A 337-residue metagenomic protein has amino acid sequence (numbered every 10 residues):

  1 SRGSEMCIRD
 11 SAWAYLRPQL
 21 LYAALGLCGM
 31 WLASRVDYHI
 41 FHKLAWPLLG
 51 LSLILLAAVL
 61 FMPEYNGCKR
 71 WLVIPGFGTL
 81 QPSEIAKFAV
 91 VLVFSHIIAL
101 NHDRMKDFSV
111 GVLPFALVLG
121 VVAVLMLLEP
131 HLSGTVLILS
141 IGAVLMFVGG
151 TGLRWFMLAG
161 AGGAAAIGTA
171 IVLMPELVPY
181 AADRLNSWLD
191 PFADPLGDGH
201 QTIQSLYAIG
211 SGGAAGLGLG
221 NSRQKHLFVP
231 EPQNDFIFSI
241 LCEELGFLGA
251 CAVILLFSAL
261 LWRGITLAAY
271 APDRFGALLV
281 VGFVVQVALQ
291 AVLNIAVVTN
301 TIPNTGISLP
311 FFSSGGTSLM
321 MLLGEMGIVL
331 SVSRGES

Functional and structural regions predicted by a protein language model:
S1, S52, L56-V59, L260 (+1 more regions): Helical transmembrane-bundle signal
E5, R9-P130, I295-P310, S314 (+2 more regions): Membrane-helix boundary/helix-loop-helix interface segments in multi-pass membrane proteins
L21-G29, E244-G264: Hydrophobic alpha-helical transmembrane segments
W46-P47, L53, S109-L125, L132-L173: Hydrophobic alpha-helical segments of polytopic membrane proteins
Y65-W71, T79, L158-A252, P272-L279: Hydrophobic, glycine- and aromatic-enriched re-entrant/interface helices and adjoining loop segments
L92, V110-F115, I138, A159 (+3 more regions): Alpha-helical transmembrane segments of multi-pass membrane proteins, especially transporters and channels
V136-W155, R223-L245, G249, S308-L323: Interfacial segments of multi-pass membrane proteins
L267-G306, F312: Loop-to-helix entry and N-terminal half of a specific, functionally important transmembrane alpha helix in multi-pass
